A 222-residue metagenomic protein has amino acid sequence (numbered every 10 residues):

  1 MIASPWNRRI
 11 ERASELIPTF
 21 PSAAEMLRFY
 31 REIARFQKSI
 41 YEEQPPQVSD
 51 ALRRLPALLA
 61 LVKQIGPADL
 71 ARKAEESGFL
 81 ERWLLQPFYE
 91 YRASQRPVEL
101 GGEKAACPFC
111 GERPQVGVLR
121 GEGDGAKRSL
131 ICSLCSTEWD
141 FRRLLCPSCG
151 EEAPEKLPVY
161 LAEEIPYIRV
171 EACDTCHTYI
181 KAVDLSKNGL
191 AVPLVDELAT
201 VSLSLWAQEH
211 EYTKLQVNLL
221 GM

Functional and structural regions predicted by a protein language model:
M1-P97: N-terminal alpha-helical interaction blocks
M1-S39, Y179, V183, N188-M222: Charged, low-complexity interaction segments
D50-K63, E76, L80, Q115 (+3 more regions): Non-transmembrane, interaction-prone segments in cytosolic or luminal domains
A93-E211: Cys/His-clustered metal-coordination modules, chiefly Zn-binding fingers
